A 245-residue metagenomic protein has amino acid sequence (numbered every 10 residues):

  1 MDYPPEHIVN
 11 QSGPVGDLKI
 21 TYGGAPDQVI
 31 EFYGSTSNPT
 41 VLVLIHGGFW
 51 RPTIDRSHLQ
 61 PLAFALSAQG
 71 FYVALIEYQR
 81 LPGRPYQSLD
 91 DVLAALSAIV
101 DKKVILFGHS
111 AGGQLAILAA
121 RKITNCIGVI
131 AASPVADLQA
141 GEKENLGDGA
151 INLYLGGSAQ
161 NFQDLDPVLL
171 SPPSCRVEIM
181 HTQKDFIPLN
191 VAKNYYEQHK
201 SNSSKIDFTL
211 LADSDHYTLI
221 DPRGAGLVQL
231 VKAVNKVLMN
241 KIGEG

Functional and structural regions predicted by a protein language model:
D2-T36: N-terminal cap/lid segment of alpha/beta-hydrolase-fold proteins
T36-S37, L42-A65: Short, surface-exposed "cap/lid" segments of acyl-processing enzymes
T53-A63, A74-K103: Catalytic nucleophile-loop/oxyanion-hole region of alpha/beta-hydrolase and closely related hydrolase-like folds
L106-G108, A132: Short beta-strand immediately N-terminal to the catalytic nucleophile in serine-hydrolase-like folds
G108-G112, A116: Gly/Ala-rich beta-loop-alpha elbow adjacent to hydrolase catalytic centers
L118-Q160: Hydrolase active-site cap/lid region
A140-E142, S158-V191: The feature captures the conserved acid-bearing segment of alpha/beta-hydrolase catalytic domains
K193-Y196, K200-G245: C-terminal catalytic histidine-bearing segment of alpha/beta-hydrolase fold enzymes
